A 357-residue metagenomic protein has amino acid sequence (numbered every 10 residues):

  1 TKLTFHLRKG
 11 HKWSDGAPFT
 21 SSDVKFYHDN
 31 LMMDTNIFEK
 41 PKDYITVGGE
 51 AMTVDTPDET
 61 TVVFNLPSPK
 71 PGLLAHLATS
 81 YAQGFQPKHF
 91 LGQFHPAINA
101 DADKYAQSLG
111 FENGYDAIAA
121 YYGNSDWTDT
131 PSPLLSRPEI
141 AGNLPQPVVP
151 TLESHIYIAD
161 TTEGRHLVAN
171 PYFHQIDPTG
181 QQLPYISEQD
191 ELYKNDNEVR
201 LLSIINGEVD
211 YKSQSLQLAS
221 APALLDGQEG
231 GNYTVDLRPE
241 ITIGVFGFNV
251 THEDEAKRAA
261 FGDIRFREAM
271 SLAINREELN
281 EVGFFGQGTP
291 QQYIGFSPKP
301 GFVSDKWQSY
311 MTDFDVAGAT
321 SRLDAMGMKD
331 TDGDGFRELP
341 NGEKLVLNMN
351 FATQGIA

Functional and structural regions predicted by a protein language model:
T1-P41, G49-T56, V63-A75, N143-F285 (+3 more regions): Extracytoplasmic/periplasmic ligand-capture domains
H6, D43-L134: Surface-exposed binding/hinge segments that line and control ligand-binding clefts or catalytic entry sites
Y81-P96, P138-N143, P150-T151, H155 (+2 more regions): Structured beta-strand-rich cores of soluble
G110, G123-D126, P138, N143 (+2 more regions): Short, flexible coil/linker elements and helix-boundary hinge sites characteristic of intrinsically disordered
